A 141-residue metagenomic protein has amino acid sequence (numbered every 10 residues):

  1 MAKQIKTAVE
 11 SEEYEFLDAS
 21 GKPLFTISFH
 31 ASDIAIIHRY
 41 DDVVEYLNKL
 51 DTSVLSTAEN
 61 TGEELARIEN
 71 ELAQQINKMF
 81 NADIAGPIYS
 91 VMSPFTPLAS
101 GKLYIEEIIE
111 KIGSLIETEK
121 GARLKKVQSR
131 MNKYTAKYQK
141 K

Functional and structural regions predicted by a protein language model:
A2, Y14-D18, K22-L24, A66 (+1 more regions): Charged low-complexity stretches with an acidic bias
A2-T61: Short N-terminal mixed-charge amphipathic segments
L55-A66, V91, F95: Short, surface-exposed loop/turn segments at secondary-structure junctions
A73: Generic structural marker for isolated residues within well-ordered, non-membrane alpha-helices of soluble domains
D83-K141: C-terminal charged interaction modules
